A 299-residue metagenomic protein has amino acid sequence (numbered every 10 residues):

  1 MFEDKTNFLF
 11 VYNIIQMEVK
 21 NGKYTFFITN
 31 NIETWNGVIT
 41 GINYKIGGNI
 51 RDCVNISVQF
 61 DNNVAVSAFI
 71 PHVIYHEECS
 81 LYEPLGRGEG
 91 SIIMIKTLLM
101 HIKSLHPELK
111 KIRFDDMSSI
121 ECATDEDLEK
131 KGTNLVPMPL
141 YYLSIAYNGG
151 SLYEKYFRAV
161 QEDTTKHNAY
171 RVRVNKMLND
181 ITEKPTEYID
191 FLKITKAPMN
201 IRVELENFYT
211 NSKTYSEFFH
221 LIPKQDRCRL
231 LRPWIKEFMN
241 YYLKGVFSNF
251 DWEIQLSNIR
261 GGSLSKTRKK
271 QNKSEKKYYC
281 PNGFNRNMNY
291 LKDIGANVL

Functional and structural regions predicted by a protein language model:
M1-G262, K266, F284-I294, V298-L299: Non-catalytic substrate-recognition and accessory regions of acyl/acetyltransferase enzymes
S263, K276-K277: Long, soluble amphipathic alpha-helical coiled-coil/stalk segments used for oligomerization or scaffolding, enriched
Q271, Y278-Y279: Low-complexity, intrinsically disordered or signal/transmembrane-proximal segments
